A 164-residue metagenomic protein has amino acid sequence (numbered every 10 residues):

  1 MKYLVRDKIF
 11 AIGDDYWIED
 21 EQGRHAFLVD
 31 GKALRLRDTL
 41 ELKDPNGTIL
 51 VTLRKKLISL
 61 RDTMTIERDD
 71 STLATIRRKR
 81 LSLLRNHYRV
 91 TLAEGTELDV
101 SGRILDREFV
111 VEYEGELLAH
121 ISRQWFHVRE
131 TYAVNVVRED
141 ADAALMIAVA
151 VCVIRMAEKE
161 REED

Functional and structural regions predicted by a protein language model:
M1-D164: Intrinsically disordered, low-complexity proline/glycine-rich segments
